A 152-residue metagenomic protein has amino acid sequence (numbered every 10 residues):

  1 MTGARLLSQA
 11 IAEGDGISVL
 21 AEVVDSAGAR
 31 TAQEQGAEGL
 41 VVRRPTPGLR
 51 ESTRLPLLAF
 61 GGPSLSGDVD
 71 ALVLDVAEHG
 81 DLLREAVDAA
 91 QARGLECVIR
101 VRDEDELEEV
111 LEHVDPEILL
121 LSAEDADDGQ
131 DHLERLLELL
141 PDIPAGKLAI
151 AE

Functional and structural regions predicted by a protein language model:
M1-A27: N-terminal amphipathic alpha-helix/helix-capping segment at the start of soluble metabolic enzymes
T2-L7, V41-P63, D75-Q91, D105-E109 (+1 more regions): Active-site-adjacent beta->alpha loops and helix N-cap segments on the catalytic face of soluble alpha/beta enzymes
I17-V23, G39-V42, L57-G61, D70-L74 (+3 more regions): Hydrophobic faces of well-ordered beta-strands that scaffold small-molecule active sites in alpha/beta enzyme cores
A27, Q33-E34, L40-R43: Short, contiguous, helix-prone interaction/anchoring segments in small proteins
A29, P56, V87, L95-R100 (+1 more regions): Glycan-processing catalytic domains of CAZymes
A32, V110: Conserved, mostly hydrophobic/aromatic
Q35, G67, H113-V114: Structural motif
